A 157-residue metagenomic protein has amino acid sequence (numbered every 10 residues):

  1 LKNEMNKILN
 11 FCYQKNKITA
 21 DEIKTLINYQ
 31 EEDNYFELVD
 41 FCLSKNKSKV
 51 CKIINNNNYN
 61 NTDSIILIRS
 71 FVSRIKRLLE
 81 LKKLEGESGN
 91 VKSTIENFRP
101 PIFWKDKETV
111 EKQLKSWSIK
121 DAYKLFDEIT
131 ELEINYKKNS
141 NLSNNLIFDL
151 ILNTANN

Functional and structural regions predicted by a protein language model:
L1-E37, K115, E133-K137, N141-S143 (+1 more regions): Non-catalytic interfacial helical region
K2-M5, I54, F126: Hydrophobic alpha-helical segments characteristic of transmembrane helices
K7, F11, Y59-K82, D121-N157: Amphipathic alpha-helical interaction/assembly segments
N16-D121: Small-residue-rich helix-loop
